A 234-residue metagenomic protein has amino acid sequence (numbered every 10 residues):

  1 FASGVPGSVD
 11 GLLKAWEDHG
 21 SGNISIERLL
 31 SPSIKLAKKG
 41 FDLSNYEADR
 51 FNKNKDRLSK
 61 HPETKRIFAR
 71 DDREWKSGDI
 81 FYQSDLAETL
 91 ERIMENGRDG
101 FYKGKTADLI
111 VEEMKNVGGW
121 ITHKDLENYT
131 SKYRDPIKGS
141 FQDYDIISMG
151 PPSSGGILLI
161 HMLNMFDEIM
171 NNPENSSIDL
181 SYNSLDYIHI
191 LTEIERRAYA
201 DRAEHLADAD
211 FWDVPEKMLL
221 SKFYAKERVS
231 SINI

Functional and structural regions predicted by a protein language model:
F1-K103, A107-S154, L220, S230-N233: Noncatalytic scaffold domains of N-terminal-nucleophile
F1-S21, G155-H189: Gly/Pro-rich active-site capping loops and adjacent beta-alpha segments that organize cofactor/substrate pockets
M94-G97, M170, R202: Structural motif corresponding to the C-terminal cap of alpha-helices
D143, M162, A198: Hydrophobic, well-ordered secondary-structure elements that form the walls of internal hydrophobic environments
G150, L158-I160, A209-D210: Short conserved micro-motifs at the rims of enzyme active sites and ligand-binding pockets
N172-I234: Internal maturation/activation junctions in enzymes
